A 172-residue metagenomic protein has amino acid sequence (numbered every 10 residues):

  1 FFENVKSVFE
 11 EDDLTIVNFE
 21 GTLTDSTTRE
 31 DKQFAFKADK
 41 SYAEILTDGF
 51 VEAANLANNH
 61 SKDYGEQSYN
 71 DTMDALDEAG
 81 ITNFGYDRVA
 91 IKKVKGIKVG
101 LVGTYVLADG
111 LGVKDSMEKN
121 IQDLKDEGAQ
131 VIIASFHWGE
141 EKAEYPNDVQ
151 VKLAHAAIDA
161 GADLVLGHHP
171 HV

Functional and structural regions predicted by a protein language model:
F1-V172: Acidic, metal/ion-coordinating pockets
